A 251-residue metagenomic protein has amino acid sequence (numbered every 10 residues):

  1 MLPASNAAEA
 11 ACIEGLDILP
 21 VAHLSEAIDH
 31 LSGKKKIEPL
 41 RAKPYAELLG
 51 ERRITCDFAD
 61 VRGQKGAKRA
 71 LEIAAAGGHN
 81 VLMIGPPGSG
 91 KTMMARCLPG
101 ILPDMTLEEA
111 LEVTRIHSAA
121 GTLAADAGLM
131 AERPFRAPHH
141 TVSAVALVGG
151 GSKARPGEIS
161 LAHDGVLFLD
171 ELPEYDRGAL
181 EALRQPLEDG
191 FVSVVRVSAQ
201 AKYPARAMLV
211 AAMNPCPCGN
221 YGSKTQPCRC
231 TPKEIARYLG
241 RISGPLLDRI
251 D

Functional and structural regions predicted by a protein language model:
M1-L82, P86-S89, V195: Peripheral, non-AAA+ core regions of ATP-driven protein-machinery
A4, D170-L172, V197-S198, A211-C216 (+1 more regions): A short beta-strand-to-loop transition that corresponds to the Sensor-1 phosphate-sensing loop of AAA+ P-loop ATPases
D29-S32, E109-V113, N220-D251: Conserved AAA+ ATPase core "coupling" helix
K35-I73, G77, D104-S160: P-loop NTPase nucleotide-binding/switch module
L82-A127, D189, A212: Walker A/P-loop
F135-P138, A154-D164, V194-N214, T225-Q226 (+1 more regions): AAA+/SF3 P-loop NTPase mechanochemical coupling elements
D164, D170-L172, A182: Walker B catalytic acidic pair
L180-A201: Conserved catalytic/switch belt of AAA+ P-loop NTPases
